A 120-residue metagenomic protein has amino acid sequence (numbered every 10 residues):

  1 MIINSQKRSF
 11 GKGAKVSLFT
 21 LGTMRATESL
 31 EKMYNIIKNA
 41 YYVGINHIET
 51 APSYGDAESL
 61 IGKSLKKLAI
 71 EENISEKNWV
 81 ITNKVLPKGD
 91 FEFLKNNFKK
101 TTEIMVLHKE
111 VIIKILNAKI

Functional and structural regions predicted by a protein language model:
M1-W79: N-terminal binding-site loop/beta-alpha segment at the start of enzyme catalytic domains that lines or forms
M24, A51-S53, K84-K88, I115-K119: Active-site beta-loop-alpha junctions enriched in small/polar residues
E72-K95, L116: Structural motif corresponding to the early beta-alpha repeats
D90-I120: Glycine/proline-rich, positively charged, aromatic-decorated active-site loop/lid region on the catalytic face
